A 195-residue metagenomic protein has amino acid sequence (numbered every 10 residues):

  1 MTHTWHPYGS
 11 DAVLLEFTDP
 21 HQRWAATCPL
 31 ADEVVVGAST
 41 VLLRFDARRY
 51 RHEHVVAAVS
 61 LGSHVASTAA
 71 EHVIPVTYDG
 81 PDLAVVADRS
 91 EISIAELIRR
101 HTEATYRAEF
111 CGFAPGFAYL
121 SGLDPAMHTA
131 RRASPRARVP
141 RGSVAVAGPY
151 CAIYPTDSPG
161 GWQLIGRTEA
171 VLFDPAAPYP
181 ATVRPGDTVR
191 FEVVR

Functional and structural regions predicted by a protein language model:
M1-R195: Conserved "landmark" site that anchors the functional core of diverse proteins
